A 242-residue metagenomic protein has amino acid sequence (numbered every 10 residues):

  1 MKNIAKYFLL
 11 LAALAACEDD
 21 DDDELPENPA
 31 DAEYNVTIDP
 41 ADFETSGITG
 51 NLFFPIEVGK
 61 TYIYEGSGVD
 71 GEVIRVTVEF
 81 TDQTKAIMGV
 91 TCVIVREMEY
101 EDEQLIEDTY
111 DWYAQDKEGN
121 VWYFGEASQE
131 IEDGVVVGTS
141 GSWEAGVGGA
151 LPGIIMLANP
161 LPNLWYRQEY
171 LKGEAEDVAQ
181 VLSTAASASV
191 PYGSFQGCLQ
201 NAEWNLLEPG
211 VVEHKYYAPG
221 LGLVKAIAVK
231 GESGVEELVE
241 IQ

Functional and structural regions predicted by a protein language model:
K2-L10: Sec-dependent signal peptide recognition, specifically the positively charged N-region followed immediately by
A13-A16: C-terminal motif of bacterial Sec signal peptides marking the signal peptidase cleavage site
E18-Q242: Conserved functional acidic sites
